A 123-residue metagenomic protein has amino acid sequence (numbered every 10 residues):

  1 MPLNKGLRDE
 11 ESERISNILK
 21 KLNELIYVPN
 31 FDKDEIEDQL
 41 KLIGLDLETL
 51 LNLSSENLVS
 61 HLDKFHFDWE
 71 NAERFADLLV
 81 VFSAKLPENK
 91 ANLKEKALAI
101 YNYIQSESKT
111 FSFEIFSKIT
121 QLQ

Functional and structural regions predicted by a protein language model:
M1-A72, Q123: N-terminal alpha-helical interaction modules that lie
E11, I18, A72-L79, L93 (+1 more regions): TPR repeat positional signature
E13, R74-V81, S117-L122: "A position-specific structural signal for the A-helix of alpha-solenoid helical repeats
F67-P87: Mid-chain, well-packed structural core segment of small domains
S83-Q123: Amphipathic alpha-helical binding modules
